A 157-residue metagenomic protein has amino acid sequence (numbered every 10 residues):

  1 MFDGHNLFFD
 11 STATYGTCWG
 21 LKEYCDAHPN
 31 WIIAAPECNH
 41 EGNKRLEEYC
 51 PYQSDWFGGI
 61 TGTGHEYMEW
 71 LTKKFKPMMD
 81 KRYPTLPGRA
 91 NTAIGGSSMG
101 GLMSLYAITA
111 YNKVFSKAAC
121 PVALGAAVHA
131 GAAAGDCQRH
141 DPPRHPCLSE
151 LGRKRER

Functional and structural regions predicted by a protein language model:
M1-R157: Non-catalytic cap/lid and distal C-terminal segments of serine-dependent acyl enzymes
